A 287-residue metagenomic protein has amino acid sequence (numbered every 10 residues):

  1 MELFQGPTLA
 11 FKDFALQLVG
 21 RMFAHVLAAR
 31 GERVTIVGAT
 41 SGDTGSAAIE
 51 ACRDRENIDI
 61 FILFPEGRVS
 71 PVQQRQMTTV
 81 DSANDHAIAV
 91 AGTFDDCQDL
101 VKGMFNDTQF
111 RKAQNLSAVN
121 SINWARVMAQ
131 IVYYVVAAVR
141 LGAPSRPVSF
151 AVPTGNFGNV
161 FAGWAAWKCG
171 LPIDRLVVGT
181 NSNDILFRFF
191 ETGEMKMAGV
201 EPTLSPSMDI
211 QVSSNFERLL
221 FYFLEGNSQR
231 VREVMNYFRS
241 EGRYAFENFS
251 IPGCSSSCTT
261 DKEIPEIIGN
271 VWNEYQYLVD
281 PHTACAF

Functional and structural regions predicted by a protein language model:
M1-F287: PLP-dependent amino-acid enzyme catalytic core
